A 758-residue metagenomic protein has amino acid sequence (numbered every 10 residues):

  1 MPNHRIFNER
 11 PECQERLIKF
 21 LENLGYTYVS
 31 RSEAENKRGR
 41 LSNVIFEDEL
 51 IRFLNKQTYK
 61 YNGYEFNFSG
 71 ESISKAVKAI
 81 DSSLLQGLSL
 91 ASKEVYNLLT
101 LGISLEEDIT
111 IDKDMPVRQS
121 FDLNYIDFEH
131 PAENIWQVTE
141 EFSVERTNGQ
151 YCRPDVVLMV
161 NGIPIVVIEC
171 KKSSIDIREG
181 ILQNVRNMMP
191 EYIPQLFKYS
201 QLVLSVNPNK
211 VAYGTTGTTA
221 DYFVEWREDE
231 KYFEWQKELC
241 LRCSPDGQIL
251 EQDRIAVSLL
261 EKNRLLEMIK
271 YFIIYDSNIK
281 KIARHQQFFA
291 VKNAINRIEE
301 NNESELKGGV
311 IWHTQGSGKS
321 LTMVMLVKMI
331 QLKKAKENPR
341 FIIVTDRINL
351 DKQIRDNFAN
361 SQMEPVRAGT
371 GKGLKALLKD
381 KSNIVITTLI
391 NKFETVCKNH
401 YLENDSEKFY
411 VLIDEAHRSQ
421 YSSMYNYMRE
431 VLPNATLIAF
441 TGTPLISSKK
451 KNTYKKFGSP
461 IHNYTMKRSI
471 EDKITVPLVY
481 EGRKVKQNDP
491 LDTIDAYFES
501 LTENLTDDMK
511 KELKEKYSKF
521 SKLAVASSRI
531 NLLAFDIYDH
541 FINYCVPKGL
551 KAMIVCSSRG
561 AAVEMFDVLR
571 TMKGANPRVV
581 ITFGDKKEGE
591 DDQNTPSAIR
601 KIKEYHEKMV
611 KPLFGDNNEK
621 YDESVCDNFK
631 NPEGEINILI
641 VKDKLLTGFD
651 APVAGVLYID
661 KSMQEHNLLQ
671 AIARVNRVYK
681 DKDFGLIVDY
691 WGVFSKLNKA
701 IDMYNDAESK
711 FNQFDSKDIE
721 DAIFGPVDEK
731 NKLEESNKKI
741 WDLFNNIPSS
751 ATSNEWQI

Functional and structural regions predicted by a protein language model:
P2-R340, N349, Q353-E364, N391 (+3 more regions): ATP-dependent helicase/translocase motor core
N187-P190, S419-T436, N452: Short, conserved "post-DEAD/DEAH" coupling segment immediately C-terminal to helicase motif II within the SF2/RecA-like
P245-I249, K450-G549, F566-T571, E735 (+1 more regions): Interdomain helical connector at the RecA1-RecA2 junction of SF1/SF2 helicase-like NTPases
F358-N399: Inter-Walker segment of RecA-like/P-loop motor cores
I384-Y427, Y621-C626, V641-D643: Conserved RecA-like ASCE ATPase "motif II neighborhood" in helicase/translocase motors
K516-V641: Conserved C-terminal RecA-like helicase domain
I640-V641, T647-S662, N667-Q670, G685-D689: A short beta-strand element within the Helicase C-terminal
Y679-I758: Long, hydrophobic alpha-helical segments
